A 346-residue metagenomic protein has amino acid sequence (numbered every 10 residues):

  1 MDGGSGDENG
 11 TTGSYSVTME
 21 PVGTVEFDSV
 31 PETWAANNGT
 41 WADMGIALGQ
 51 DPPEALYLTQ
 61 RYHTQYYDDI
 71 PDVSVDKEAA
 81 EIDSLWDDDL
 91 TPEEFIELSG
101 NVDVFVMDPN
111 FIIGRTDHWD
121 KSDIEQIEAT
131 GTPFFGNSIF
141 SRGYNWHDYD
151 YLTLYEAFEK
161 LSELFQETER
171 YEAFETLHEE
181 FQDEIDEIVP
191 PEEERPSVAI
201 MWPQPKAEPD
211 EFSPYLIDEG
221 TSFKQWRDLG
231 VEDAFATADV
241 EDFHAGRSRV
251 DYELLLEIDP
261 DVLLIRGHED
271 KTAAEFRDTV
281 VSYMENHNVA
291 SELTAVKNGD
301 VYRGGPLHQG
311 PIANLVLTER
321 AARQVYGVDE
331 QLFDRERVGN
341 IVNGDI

Functional and structural regions predicted by a protein language model:
M1-D43, E169-K206, R266-G267, E330-I346: Bacterial Sec-exported substrate-binding components of ABC uptake systems
E20-V22, D76-E93, V240-Y252: Short helix-initiation/N-cap motifs at beta->coil->alpha
P31, P109-G114, G143-D148, K160-E169 (+3 more regions): Second-shell loop/turn segments in exported
T33-D120, I124-Q126, T132-P133, A234: A short, structured surface patch at a secondary-structure boundary
A42-I46, E93-E97, K121, E125 (+10 more regions): Solvent-exposed, polar/charged alpha-helical surfaces in well-ordered, non-transmembrane soluble domains, broadly
Q60-Y66, F111-S122, F134-E159, E193-K224: Extracytoplasmic ligand-binding site segments that recognize negatively charged/polar headgroups
D148-L152, I265-I346: Structured C-terminal subdomain patch of bacterial secreted/periplasmic proteins
F212-G246: Alpha-helical, coiled-coil/dimerization segments enriched in small aliphatic residues
